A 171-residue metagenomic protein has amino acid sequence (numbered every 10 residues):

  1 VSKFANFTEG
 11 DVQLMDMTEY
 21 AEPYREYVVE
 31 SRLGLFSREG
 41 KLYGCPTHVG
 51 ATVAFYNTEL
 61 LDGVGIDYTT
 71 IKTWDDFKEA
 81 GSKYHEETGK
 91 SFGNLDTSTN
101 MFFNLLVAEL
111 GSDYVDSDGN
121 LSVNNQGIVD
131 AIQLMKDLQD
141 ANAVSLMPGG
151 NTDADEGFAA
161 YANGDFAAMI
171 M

Functional and structural regions predicted by a protein language model:
V1, V12-Q13, K90, N163-M171: Alpha-to-beta junction loops
S2-T52, D62, D75-K78, E86 (+1 more regions): Hinge/lid segment of periplasmic solute-binding proteins
T18-E30, T70, E87, S112-I132: Short, solvent-exposed loop/beta-turn-alpha elements that line the ligand-binding surface or hinge of extracytoplasmic
Y43-G44, H85-T97, N142-S145: Bilobed periplasmic-binding protein-like "clamshell/Venus-flytrap" ligand-binding domains
E59-T70: Aromatic-glycine-rich donor-binding/catalytic loop that engages nucleotide-sugar donors across glycosyltransferases
K72-K78, M147-A159: Short helix-initiation/N-cap motifs at beta->coil->alpha
F77, Y84, V107, F158-G164 (+1 more regions): Hydrophobic residues within well-ordered alpha-helices
A80-S82, N120-G150: Glycine-centered hinge/linker elements that transmit conformational signals in sensory and ligand-binding systems
